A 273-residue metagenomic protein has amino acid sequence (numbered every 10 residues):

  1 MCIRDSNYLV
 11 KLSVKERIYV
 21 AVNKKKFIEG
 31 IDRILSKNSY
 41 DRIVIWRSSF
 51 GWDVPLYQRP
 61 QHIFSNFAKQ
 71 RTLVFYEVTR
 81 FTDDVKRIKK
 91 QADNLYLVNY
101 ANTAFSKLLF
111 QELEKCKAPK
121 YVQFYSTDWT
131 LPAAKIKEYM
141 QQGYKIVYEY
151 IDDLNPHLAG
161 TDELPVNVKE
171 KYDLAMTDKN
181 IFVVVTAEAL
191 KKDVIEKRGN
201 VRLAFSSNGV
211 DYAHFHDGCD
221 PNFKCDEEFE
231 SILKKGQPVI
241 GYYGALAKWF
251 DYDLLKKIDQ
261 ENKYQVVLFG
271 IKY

Functional and structural regions predicted by a protein language model:
M1-S6: Conserved small/polar residues in nucleotide/adenosyl-binding loops
N7-D83, E261: N-terminal subdomain of nucleotide-sugar transferases
I34-D41, K115-K117, Y139, C219-V239: Nucleotide-sugar donor-binding and catalytic loop/hinge architecture of NDP-sugar-dependent glycosyltransferases
I45-R47, V98-N99, Q111-T130, V147: Short N-terminal targeting/anchoring amphipathic segment
W52-D53, V147-E163: A short, histidine- and acid-enriched strand-loop-helix "catalytic/donor-clamping" loop that lines the nucleotide-sugar
I63, D153-L154, D162-V183: Membrane-proximal helix-turn-helix segments that form the acceptor-binding/catalytic region of lipid-linked
A189, S206-G209, G218: Carbohydrate-associated surface elements
F229-F250, L255-K256, E261, V266-V267: Conserved donor-binding/catalytic core segment of Leloir-type glycosyltransferases
